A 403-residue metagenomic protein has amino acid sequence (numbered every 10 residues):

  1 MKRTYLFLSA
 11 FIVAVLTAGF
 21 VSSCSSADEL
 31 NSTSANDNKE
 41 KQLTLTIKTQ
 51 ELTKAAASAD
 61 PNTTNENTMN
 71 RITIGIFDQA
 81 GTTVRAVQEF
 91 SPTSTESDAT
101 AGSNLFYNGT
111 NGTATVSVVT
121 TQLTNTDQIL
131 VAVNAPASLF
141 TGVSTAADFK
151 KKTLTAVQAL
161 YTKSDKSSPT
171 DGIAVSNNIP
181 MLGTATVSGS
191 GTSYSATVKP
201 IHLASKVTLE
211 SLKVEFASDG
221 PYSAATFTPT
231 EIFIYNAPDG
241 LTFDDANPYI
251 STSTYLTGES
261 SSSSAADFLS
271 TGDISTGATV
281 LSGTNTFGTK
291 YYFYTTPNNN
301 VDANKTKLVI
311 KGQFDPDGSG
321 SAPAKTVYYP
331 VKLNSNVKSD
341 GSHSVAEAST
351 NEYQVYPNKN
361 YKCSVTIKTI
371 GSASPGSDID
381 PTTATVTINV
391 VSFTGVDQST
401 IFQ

Functional and structural regions predicted by a protein language model:
M1-F11: Bacterial N-terminal signal peptides that target proteins for export
K2, S23, N67: Short, surface-exposed loop/strand segments
A14-K48, L209, N358: Bacterial Sec-dependent N-terminal signal peptides
L45-E51, V118, I401: Aromatic/hydrophobic beta-strand junction motif of beta-rich domains
A59-V143, K206-E210, E215-K359, Q398-Q403: Tryptophan-paired
S138-Y194, P330, S335-K338: Structured interaction patches on ligand/partner-binding surfaces of diverse proteins
S195-E210: Acidic, contiguous internal or C-terminal segments within carbohydrate-active enzymes that form a structured patch used
E352-Q403: Hydrophobic, glycine-enriched assembly/anchoring segments
